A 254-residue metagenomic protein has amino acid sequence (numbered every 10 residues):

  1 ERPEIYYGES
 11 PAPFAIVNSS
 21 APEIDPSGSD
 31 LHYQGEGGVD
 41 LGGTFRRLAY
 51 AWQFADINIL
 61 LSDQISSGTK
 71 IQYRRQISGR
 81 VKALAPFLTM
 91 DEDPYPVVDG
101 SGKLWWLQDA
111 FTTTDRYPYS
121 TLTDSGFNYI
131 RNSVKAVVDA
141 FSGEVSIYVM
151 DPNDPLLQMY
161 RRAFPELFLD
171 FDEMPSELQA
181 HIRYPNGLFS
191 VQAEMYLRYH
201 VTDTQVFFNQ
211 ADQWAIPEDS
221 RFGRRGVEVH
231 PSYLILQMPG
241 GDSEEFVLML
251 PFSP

Functional and structural regions predicted by a protein language model:
E1-P254: Soluble extracytoplasmic regions of secretory-pathway and membrane proteins
